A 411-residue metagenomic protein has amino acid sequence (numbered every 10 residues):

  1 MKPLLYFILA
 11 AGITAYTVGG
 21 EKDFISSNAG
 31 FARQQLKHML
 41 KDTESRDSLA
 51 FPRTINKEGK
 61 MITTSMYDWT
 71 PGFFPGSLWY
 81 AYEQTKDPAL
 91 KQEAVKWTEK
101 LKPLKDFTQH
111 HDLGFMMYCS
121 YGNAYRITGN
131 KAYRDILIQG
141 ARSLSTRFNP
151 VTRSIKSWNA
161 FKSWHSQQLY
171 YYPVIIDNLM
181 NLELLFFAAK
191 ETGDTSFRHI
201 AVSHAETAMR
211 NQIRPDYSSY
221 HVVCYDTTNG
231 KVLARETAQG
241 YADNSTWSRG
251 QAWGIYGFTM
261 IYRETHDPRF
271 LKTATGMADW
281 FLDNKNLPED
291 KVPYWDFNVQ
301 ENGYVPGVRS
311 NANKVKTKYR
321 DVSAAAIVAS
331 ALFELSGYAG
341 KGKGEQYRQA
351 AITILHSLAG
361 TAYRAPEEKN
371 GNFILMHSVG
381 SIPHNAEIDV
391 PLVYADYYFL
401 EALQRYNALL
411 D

Functional and structural regions predicted by a protein language model:
M1-D23: Bacterial Sec-dependent N-terminal signal peptides
G20-D411: Glycan-recognition and catalytic cores of secretory/periplasmic carbohydrate-active enzymes
